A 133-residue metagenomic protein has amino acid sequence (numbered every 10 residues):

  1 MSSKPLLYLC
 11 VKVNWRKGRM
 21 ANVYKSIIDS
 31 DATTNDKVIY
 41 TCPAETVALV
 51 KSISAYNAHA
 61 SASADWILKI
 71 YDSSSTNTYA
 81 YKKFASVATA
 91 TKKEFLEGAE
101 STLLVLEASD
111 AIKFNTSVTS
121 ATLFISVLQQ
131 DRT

Functional and structural regions predicted by a protein language model:
S3-R19: Short, Lys/Arg-enriched N-terminal segments with co-localized hydrophobic residues within the first ~10-30 amino acids
M20-A48, N115-T133: C-terminal interaction-tip segments
L49-N57, A111: A short beta-strand element within beta-rich, extracytoplasmic domains of secreted/secretory-pathway proteins
K51, A62-W66, A121-F124: Short beta-strand/loop motifs in extracellular/secreted proteins, especially within beta-sandwich accessory domains
A55-A60, S117: Short solvent-exposed strand-capping/beta-turn motif centered on an Asx-Ser/Thr pair
S61-K82: Short, surface-exposed beta-strand/strand-loop-strand elements in extracellular ectodomains
T76-S109: Intrinsically disordered, low-complexity Pro/Gly/Ser/Thr-rich segments with frequent PxxP/GP/PP motifs and embedded
S109-N115: Cysteine-clustered segments with highest specificity for TGF-beta superfamily mature ligands
